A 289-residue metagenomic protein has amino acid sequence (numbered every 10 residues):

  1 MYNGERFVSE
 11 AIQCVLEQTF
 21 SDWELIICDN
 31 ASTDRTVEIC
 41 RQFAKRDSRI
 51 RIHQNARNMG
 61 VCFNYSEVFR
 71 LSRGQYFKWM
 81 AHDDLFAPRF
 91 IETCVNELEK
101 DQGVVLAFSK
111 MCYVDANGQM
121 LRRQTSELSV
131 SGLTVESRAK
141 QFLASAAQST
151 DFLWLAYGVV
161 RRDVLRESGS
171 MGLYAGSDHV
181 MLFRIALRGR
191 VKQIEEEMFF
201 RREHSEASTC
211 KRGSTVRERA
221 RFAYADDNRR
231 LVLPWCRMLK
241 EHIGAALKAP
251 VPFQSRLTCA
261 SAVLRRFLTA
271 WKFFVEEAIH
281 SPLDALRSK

Functional and structural regions predicted by a protein language model:
F7-S9, D34-Q42, L85, R89: Acidic helix N-cap motif at the loop->helix transition within catalytic regions of sugar-transfer enzymes
Q13-D22: Short, acidic, metal-binding catalytic loop of nucleotide-sugar glycosyltransferases
S21, D29-E38, R57, A81: A conserved acidic beta->alpha catalytic loop
N55-S72, L85, T93: Glycine-rich, basic loop-to-helix element that forms the pyrophosphate-binding segment of sugar-nucleotide handling
R70, A87, G132-T215: Conserved nucleotide-sugar donor-binding catalytic segment
F77: Short aromatic/hydrophobic "clamp" motif used to bind/position activated sugar donors
H82-L85, K110: The conserved acidic donor/metal-binding loop of glycosyltransferases
R89-R123: Conserved donor NDP-sugar-binding/catalytic core segment of glycosyltransferases
